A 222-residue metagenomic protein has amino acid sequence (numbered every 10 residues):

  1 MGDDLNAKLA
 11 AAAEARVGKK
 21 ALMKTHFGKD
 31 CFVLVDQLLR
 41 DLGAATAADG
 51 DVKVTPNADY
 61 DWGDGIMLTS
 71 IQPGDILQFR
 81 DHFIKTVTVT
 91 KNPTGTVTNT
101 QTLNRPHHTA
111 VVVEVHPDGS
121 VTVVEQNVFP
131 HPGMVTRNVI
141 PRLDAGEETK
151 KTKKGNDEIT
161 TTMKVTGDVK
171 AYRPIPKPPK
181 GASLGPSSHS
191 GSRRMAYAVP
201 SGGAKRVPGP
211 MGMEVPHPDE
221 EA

Functional and structural regions predicted by a protein language model:
M1-G50, V87-P93, N104, I175-G202 (+1 more regions): N-terminal capping segments
L5, K29, P56, G74 (+2 more regions): Intrinsic-disorder/low-complexity regions
C31, G50-V52, A58-I66, T100 (+7 more regions): Short linear motifs in intrinsically disordered/low-complexity regions
A47-G133: ...with weaker cross-activation on analogous glycine-rich loops/strands in unrelated enzymes
H116-K170: Active-site signature of cysteine proteases
